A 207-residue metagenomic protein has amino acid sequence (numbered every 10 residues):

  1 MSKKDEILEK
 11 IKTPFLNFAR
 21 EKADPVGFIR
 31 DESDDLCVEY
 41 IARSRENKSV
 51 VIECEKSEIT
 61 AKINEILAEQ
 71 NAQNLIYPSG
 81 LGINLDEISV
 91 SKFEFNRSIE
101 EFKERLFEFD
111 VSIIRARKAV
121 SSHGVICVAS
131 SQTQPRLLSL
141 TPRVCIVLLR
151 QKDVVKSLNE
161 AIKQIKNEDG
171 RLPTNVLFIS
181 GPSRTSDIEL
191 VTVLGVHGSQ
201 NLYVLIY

Functional and structural regions predicted by a protein language model:
M1-Y207: The feature marks the mature, well-folded catalytic cores of soluble enzymes
